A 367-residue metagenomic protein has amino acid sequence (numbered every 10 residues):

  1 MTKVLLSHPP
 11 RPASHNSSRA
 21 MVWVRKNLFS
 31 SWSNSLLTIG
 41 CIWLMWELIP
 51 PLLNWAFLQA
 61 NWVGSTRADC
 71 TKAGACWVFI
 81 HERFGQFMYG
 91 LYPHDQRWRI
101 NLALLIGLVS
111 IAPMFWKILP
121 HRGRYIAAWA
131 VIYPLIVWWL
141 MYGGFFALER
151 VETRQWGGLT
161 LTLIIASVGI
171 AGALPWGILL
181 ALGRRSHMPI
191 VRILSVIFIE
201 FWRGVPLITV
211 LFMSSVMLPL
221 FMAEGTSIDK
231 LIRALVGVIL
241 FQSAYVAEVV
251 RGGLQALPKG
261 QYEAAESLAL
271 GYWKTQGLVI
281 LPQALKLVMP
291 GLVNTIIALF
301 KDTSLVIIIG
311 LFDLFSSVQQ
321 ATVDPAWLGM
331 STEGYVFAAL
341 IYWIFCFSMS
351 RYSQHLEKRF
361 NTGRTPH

Functional and structural regions predicted by a protein language model:
T2-H367: Transmembrane alpha-helices and adjacent helix-loop boundaries
